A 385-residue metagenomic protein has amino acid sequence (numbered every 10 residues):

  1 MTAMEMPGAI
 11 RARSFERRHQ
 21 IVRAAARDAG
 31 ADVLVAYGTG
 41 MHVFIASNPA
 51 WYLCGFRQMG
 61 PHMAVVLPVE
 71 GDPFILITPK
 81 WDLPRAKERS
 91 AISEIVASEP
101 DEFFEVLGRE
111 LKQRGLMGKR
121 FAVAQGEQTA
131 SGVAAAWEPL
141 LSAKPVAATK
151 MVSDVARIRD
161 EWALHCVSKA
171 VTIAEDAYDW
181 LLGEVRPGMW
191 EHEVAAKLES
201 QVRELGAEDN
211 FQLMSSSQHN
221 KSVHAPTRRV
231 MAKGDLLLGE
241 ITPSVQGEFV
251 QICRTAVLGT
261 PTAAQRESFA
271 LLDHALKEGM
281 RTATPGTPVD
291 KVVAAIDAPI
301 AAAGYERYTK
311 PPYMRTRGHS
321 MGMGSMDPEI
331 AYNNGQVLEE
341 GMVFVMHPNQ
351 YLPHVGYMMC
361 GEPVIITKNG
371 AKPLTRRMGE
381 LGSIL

Functional and structural regions predicted by a protein language model:
M1-L385: Active-site neighborhoods and metal-handling regions in enzymes and metal-associated proteins
